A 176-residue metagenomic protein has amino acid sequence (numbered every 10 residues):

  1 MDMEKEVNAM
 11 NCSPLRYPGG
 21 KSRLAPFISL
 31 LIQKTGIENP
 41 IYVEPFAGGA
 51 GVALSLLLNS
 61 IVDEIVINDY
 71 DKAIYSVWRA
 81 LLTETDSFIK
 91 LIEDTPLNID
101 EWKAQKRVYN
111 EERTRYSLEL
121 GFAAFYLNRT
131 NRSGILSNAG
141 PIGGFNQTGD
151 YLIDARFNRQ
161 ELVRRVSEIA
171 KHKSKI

Functional and structural regions predicted by a protein language model:
D2-I32, I37, L82-I176: SAM-dependent nucleic-acid methyltransferase catalytic core
E38-D100: Conserved S-adenosyl-L-methionine
